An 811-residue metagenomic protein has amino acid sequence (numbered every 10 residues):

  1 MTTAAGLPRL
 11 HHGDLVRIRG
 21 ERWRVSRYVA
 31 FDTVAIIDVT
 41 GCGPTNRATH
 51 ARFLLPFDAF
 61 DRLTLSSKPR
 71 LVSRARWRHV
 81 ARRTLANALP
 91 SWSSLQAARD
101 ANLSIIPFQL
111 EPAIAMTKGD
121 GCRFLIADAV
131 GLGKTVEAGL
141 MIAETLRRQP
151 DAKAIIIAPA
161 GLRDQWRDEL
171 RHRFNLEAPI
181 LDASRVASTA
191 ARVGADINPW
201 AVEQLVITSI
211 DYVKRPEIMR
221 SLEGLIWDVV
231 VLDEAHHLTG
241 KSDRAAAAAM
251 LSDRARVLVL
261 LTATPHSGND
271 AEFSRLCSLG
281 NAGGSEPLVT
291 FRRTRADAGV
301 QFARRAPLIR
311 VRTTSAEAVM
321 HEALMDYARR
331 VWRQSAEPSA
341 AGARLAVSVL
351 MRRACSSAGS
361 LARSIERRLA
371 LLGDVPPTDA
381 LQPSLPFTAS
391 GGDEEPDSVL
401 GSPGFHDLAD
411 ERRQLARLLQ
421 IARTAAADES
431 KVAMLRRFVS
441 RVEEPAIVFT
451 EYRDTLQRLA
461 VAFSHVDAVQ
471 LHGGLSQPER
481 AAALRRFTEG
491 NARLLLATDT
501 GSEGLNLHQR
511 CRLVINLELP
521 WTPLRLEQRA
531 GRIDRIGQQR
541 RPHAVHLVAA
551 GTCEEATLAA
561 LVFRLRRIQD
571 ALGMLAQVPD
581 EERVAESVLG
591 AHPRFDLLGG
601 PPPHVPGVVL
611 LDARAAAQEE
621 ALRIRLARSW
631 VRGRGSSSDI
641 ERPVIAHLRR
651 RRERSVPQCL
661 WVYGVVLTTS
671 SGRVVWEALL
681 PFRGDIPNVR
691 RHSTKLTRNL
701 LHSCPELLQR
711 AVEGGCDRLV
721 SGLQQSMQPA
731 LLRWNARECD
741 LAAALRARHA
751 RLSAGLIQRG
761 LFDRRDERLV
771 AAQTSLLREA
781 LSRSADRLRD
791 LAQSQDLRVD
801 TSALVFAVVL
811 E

Functional and structural regions predicted by a protein language model:
G20-P56: Basic/aromatic-rich interaction segments and small domains that mediate binding to polyanionic partners
H50-R82, A88-I114, G121-C122, L132-G139 (+3 more regions): SF2 helicase/translocase NTPase motor core, specifically the RecA-like lobe 1 inter-motif segment between Walker
V72-V80, R540-R683, P687-H692, L731 (+4 more regions): C-terminal accessory region of SF2 helicases/translocases
A195-D196, A201-V202, V206-W227, H237-R256 (+4 more regions): Inter-lobe coupling linker of SF2 helicases/translocases
R215-P216, G268-N269, L456-Q457, A481 (+2 more regions): SF2 helicase motor core recognition
I226, E272-R275, N506-E518, H543-H546: A short beta-strand element within the Helicase C-terminal
R304-T313, R363-R493, T801-E811: Conserved Helicase C-terminal RecA-like lobe
T522-R540, A544: Conserved SF2 helicase motif VI
